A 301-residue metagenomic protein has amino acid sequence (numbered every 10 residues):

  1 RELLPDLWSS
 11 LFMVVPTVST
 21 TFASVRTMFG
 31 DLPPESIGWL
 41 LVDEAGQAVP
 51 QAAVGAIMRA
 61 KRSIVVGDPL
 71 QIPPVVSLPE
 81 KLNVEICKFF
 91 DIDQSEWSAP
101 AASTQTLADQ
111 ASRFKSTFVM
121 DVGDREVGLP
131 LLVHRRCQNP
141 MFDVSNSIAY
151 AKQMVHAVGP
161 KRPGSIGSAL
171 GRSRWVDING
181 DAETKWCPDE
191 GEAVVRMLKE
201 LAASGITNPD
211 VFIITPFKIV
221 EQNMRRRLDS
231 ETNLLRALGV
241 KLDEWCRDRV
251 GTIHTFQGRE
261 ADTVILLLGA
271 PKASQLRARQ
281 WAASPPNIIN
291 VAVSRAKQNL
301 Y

Functional and structural regions predicted by a protein language model:
L3-A149: ASCE P-loop NTPase helicase motor core
V18, L41, I64-V66, I214 (+3 more regions): Structural motif
F22-T27, T215-I219, R249-F256: Conserved helicase motor
S36-I37, R59-R62, G123-G128, L170-S173 (+2 more regions): Short glycine-/polar-rich loops that comprise or flank the Walker A/P-loop and associated switch/sensor motifs
D68, I213, G258: Active-site glycine-centered loops adjacent to acidic/histidine catalytic or metal-binding residues that shape
P73, E244-Y301: Conserved RecA-like P-loop NTPase helicase motor core
E96, S116, S230-R247: Short mixed-charge
N146-T232: Conserved helicase/translocase motor-coupling segment
